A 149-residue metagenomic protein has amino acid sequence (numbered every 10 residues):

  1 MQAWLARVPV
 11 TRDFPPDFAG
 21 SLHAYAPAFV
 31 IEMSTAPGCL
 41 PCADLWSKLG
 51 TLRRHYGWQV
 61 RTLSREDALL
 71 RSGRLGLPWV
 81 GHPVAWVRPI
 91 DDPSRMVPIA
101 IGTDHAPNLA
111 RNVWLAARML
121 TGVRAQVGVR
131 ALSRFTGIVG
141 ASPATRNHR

Functional and structural regions predicted by a protein language model:
M1-A26, N108-R111, R118-R134: N-terminal leader/targeting and pre-domain segments
V8-W58: Local sequence-structure signature of Cys/Sec-based thiol-disulfide redox active-site neighborhoods
P15-P16, E32-T35, G57-G73, W79-V80: Thiol-based oxidoreductase modules, predominantly thioredoxin-like and allied folds used for disulfide exchange
L22-A26, S47, W58, E66-L69 (+2 more regions): Sequence context surrounding c-type heme c attachment/ligation sites in exported
S34-D44, L77, V97, I101-D104: Extracytoplasmic/periplasmic, Sec-exported soluble proteins
L40, L69, S94: Flexible, glycine-rich phosphate/dinucleotide-binding loops and adjacent beta-alpha linkers at cofactor/substrate
W79-H82, D91: C-terminal regions of proteins
W86-R149: Non-catalytic, surface beta->alpha helical segment in thiol-disulfide oxidoreductase systems
